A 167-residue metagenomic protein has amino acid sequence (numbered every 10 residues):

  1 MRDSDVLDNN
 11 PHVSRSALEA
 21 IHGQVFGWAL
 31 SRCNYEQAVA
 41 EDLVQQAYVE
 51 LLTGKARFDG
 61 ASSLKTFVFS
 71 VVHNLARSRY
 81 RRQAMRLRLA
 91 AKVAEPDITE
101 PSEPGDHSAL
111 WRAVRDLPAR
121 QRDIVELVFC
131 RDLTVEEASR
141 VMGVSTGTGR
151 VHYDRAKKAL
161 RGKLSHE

Functional and structural regions predicted by a protein language model:
D3-G27, A38-E41, L52: A short, charge-rich alpha-helical start-of-domain segment used by transcription regulators
F26, Y48, P118, R122 (+1 more regions): C-terminal flanking helix
S31, R140: Alpha-helical residues within the helix-turn-helix
D42-V49, S62-N74: Structural recognition of an alpha-helix C-terminal capping motif at a helix-to-coil junction
T53, R57-D59, S70-A91, E103: Arg/Lys-rich amphipathic alpha helix in sigma70-family domain 2
H73, E136, M142-E167: DNA-recognition helix of helix-turn-helix
S78, R86-V114, T134: Internal acidic/polar
I124-V128: A short pre-motif secondary-structure segment
